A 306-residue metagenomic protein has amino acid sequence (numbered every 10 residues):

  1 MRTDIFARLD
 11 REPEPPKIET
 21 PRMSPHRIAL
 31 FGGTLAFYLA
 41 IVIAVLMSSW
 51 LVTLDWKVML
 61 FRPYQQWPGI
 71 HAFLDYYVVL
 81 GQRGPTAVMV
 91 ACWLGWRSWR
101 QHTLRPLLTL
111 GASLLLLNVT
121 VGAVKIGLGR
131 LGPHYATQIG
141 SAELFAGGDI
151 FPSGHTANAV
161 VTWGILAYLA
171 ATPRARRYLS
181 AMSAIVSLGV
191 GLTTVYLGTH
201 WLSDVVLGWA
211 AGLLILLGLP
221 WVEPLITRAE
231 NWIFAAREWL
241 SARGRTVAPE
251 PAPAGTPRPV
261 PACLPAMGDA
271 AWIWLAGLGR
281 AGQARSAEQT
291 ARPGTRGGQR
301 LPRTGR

Functional and structural regions predicted by a protein language model:
M1-V88, G127-E143, L278-G282, E288 (+1 more regions): N-terminal transmembrane-helix/juxtamembrane module of multi-pass inner/ER membrane proteins
H26-T34, C92-T120: Interfacial segments of alpha-helical transmembrane regions
L39-I41, L115-G122, I185-G198: Aromatic-anchored segments of alpha-helical transmembrane domains
L60, T109-L114, M182, G208-W209: Alpha-helical transmembrane segments of multi-pass membrane proteins, especially transporters and channels
G69-I70, H102-L107, R174-L179: Membrane-helix interface segments
V79-H102, N158, T162: Hydrophobic alpha-helical transmembrane segments
N118-A123, G127, P152-T156: Mid-bilayer segments of alpha-helical transmembrane spans in multi-pass integral membrane proteins that mediate
T137-G279: Membrane-embedded catalytic cores of phosphoryl/pyrophosphoryl-handling enzymes
